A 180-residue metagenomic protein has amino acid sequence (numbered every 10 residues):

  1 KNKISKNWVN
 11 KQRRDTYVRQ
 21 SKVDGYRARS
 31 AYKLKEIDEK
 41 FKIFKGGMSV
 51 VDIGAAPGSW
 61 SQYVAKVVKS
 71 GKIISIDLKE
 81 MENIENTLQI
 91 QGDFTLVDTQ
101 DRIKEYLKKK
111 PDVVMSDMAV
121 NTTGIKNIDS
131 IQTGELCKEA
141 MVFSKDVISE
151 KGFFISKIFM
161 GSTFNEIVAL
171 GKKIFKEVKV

Functional and structural regions predicted by a protein language model:
K1-G46: Class I SAM-dependent methyltransferase Rossmann-like catalytic core, especially the SAM/SAH-binding loop
E39-K45, L107-K108, D146-V147: Glycine-rich helix-loop-beta junction characteristic of Rossmann-like nucleotide cofactor-binding loops
G46-A56: Conserved class I S-adenosyl-L-methionine
M48, G71, G152: Glycine-centered, small-residue-biased loops immediately flanking beta-strands in adenine/cofactor-binding cores
V51, I84-T87, V114, I125-V180: C-terminal substrate-binding/active-site "lid" region of AdoMet-derived donor-dependent transferases
P57-K69: Conserved SAM-binding loop of SAM-dependent methyltransferases across substrates and taxa, primarily the Class I
K72-D77: Conserved SAM-binding motif I beta-strand of class I
L78-T123: S-adenosyl-L-methionine
